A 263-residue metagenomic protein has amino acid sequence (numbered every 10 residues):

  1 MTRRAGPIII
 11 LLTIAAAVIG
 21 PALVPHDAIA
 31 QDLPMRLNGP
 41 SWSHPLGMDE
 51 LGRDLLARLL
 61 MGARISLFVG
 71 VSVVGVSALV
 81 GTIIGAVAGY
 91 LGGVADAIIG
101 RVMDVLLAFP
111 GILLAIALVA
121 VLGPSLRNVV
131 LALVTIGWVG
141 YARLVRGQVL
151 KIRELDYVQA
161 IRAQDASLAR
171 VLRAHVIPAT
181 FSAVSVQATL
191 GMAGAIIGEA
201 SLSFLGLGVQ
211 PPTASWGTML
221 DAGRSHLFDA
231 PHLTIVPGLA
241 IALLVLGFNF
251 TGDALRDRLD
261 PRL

Functional and structural regions predicted by a protein language model:
M1-A30, V102: N-terminal signal-anchor/first transmembrane alpha helix
M1-L11, L33, P40-G47, L126 (+1 more regions): Generic structural signal for short, solvent-exposed loop/turn connectors between secondary structure elements
R3, A17, P21-V24, R36 (+5 more regions): Generic N-terminal simple sequence motifs
A5, E50-L263: Alpha-helical transmembrane segments of integral membrane proteins, especially multi-pass inner/plasma-membrane
I19-P34, P124, S203-P212: Extracellular/periplasmic helix-loop junction at the C-terminal end of a transmembrane helix in multi-pass membrane
P21-A57: Short membrane-interfacial helix/loop motifs at transmembrane-helix boundaries
